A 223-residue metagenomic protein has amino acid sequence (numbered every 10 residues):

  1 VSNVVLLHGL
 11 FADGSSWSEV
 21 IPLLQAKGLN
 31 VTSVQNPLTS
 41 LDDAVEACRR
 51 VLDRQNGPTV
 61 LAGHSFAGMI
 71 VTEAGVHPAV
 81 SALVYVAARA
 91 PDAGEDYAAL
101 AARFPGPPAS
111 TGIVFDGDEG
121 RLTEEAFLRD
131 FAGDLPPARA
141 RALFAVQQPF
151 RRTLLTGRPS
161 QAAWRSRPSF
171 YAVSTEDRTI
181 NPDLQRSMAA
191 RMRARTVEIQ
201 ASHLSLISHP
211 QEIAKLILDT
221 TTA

Functional and structural regions predicted by a protein language model:
S2-D42, T59-V60, E73: Conserved HGGG/HGGXW glycine-rich cap/lid loop of the alpha/beta-hydrolase fold
V34-N36, V197-S202: Short glycine-rich catalytic loops that host catalytic nucleophiles or stabilize transition states across multiple
D42-T59: Conserved acidic catalytic loop of the alpha/beta-hydrolase fold
A62-A67, V71: Gly/Ala-rich beta-loop-alpha elbow adjacent to hydrolase catalytic centers
V76-E124, R151-R158, I180: Flexible "cap/lid" loop of the alpha/beta hydrolase fold
L83, P168-D177: Conserved strand-to-loop "acid loop" that flanks and positions the catalytic carboxylate
A142-A163: Active-site nucleophile elbow and catalytic-triad environment of alpha/beta-hydrolase enzymes
S174-Q200, I207, E212, D219-T220: Conserved loop-alpha-helix segment in the C-terminal half of the alpha/beta-hydrolase fold that carries the catalytic
